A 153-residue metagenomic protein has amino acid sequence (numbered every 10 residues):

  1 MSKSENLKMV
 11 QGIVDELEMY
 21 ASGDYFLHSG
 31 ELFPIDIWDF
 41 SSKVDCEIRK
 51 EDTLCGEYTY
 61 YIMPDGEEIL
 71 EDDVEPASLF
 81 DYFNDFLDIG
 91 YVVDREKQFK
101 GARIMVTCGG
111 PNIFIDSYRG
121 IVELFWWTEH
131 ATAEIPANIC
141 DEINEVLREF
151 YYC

Functional and structural regions predicted by a protein language model:
M1-C153: Acidic interaction surfaces
